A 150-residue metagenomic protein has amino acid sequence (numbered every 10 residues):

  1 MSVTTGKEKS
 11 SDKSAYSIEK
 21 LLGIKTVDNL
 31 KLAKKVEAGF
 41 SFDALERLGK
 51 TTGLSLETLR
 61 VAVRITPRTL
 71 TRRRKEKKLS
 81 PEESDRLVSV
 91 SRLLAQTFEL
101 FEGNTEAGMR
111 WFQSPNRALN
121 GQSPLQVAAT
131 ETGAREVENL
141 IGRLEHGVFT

Functional and structural regions predicted by a protein language model:
M1-T150: Non-transmembrane "mature" sequence context
